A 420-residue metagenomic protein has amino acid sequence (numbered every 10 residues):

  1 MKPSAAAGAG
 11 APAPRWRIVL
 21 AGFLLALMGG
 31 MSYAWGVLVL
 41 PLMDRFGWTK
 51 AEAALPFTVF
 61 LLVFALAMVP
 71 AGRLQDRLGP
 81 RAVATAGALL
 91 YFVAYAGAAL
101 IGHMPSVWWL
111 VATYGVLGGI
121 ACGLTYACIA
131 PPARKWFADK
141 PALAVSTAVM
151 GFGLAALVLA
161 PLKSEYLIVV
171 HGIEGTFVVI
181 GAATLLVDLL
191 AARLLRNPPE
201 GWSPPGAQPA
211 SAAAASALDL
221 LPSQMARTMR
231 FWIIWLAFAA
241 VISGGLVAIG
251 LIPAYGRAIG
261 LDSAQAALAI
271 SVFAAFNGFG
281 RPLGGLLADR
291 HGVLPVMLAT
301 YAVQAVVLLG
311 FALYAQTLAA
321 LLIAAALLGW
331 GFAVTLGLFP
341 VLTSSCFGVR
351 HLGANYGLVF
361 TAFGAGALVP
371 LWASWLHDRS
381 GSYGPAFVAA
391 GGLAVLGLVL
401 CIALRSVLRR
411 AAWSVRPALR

Functional and structural regions predicted by a protein language model:
W35-L40, Q224-G284, A373: Extracytoplasmic gate region of multi-pass secondary transporters
L42, L124-F137, V334-F347: Intracellular juxtamembrane helix-capping segments at the cytosolic ends of symmetry-related transmembrane helices
L42-M43, L74-Q75, L162-H171, G256-R257 (+2 more regions): Interfacial helix-cap and linker-helix signal at transmembrane-aqueous boundaries of multi-pass secondary transporters
L89-H103, V303-Q316: C-terminal ends and interior cores of transmembrane alpha-helices in multi-pass membrane transporters/permeases
V107-G123, A239, A320-V334: Hydrophobic core of transmembrane alpha-helices in multi-pass small-molecule transporters, especially MFS/SLC-type
Y114-M150: Cytoplasmic helix-loop-helix junction between adjacent transmembrane helices in 12-TM secondary transporters
F152-E200: Helix-loop-helix hairpin linking two adjacent transmembrane segments in secondary transporters
G245-V247, Q265, S271-N277, P282-G284 (+1 more regions): C-terminal transmembrane helical hairpin of 12-TM major facilitator-type secondary transporters
